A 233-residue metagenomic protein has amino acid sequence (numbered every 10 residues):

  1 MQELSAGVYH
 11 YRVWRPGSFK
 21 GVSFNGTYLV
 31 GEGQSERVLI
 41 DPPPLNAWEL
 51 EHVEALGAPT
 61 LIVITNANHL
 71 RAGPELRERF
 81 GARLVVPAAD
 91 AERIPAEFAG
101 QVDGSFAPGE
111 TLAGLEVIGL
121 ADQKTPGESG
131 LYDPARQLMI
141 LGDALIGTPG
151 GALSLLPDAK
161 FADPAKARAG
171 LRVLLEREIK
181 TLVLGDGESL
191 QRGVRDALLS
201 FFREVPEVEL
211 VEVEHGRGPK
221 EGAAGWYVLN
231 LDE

Functional and structural regions predicted by a protein language model:
Q2-L4, L29, A107-A113, L131: Short acidic-hydrophobic surface loop/beta-edge motif
S5-R12, A113-I118: Short, hydrophobic/aromatic-rich segments at coil-to-beta transitions
H10, P16-L61: Pre-active-site segment of Zn-dependent metallo-hydrolases
R15, S35-L39, L45, E116 (+2 more regions): Metallo-beta-lactamase
F19-V22, Q101-G104, D122-T125: Short solvent-exposed loop/turn micro-motifs enriched in small/polar/acidic residues
N25, F106, G127-S129: Residue-level marker for the onset of beta-strands and adjacent loop->beta junctions in well-ordered domains
P44-L112, V208, H215: Active-site HxH/HxHxD metal-binding segment of metal-dependent hydrolases
H215-E233: C-terminal regulatory/interaction regions
